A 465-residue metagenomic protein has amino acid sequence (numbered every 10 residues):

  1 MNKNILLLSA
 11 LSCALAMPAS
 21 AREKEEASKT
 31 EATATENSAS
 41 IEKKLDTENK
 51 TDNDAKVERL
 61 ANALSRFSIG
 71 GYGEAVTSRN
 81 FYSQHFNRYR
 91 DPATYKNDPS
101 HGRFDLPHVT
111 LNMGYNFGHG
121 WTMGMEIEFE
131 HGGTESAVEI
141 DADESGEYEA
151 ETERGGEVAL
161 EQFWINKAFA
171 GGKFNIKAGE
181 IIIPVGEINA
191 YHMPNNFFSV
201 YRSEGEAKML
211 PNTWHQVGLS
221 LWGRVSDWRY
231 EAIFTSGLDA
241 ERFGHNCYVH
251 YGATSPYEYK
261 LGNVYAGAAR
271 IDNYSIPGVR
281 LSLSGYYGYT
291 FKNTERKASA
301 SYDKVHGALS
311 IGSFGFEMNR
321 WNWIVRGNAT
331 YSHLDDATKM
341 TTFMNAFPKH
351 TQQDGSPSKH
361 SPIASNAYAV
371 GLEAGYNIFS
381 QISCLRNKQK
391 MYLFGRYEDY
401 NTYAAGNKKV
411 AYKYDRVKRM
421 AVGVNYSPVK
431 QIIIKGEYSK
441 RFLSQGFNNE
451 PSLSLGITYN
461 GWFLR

Functional and structural regions predicted by a protein language model:
M1-I5: Positively charged n-region of N-terminal signal peptides that target proteins for export
L8-A14: Bacterial N-terminal signal peptides
A19-Y89, R465: N-terminal periplasmic/intermembrane-space "pro-region" immediately following the signal or transit peptide
K44, Y82-N87, Y95-D98, Y148-E153 (+3 more regions): Outer-membrane beta-barrel pore domains
L60-N80, P99-A240, N263-G267, D272-V279 (+5 more regions): Outer membrane beta-barrel
R103, E130-H131, P211, L261 (+2 more regions): Solvent-exposed loop/turn segments connecting transmembrane beta-strands in outer-membrane beta-barrel proteins
N212, E258-Y265, K304-A308: Active-site glycine- and acidic-residue-rich loops that bind and position anionic ligands or nucleotide-like cofactors
R242, C247-T294: Loop-centered beta-sheet repeat module
